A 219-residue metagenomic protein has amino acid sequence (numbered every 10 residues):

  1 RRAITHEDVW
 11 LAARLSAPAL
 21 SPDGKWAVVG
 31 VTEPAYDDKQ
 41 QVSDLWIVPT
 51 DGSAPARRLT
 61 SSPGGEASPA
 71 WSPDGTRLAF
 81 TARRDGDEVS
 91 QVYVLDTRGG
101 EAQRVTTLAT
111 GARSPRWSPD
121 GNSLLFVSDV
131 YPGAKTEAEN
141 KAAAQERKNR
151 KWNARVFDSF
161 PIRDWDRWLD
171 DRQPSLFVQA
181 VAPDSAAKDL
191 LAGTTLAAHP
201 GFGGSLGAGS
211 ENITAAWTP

Functional and structural regions predicted by a protein language model:
R1-L15, A56, A187-G193, H199-G201: A short helix->beta-strand "capping" segment at the edge of beta-propeller domains
A12-A27, P63-T81, A102, A109-L125 (+3 more regions): Conserved beta-propeller blade repeats
G30-S53: Beta-propeller domains
E33-D37, R83-D87, Y131-A134: Short glycine/acidic-enriched loop and turn motifs that connect beta-strands
V42-S43, D129-A182, A187, L191-G193: Predominantly five- to eight-bladed beta-propeller fold
L45-I47, V92-V94, L176-V178: Hydrophobic beta-strand positions in blades of beta-propellers and related beta-sheet-rich domains
P49-A54, D96-G100, A180-S185: Short loop/turn segments that connect beta-strands within beta-propeller blades
R58-T60, V105: Short C-terminal beta-strands that terminate individual repeats in beta-propeller domains, predominantly WD40 blades
